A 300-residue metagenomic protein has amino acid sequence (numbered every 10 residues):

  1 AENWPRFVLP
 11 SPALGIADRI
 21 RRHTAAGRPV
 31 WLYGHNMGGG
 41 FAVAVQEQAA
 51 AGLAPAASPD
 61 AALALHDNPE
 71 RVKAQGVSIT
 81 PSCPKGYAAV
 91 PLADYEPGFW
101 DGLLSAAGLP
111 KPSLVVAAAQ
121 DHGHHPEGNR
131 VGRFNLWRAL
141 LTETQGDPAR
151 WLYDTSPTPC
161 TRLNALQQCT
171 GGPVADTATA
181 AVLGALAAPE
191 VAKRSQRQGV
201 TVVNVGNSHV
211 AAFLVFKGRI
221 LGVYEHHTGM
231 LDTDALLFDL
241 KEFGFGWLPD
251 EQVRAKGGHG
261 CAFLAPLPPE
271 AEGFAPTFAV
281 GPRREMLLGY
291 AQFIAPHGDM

Functional and structural regions predicted by a protein language model:
A1, S195-K217: Gly/Thr-rich phosphate-binding beta-strand-loop-beta motif of the actin/hexokinase/Hsp70
E2-V200, H226-T233, G246, V253-M300: Nucleotide/phosphate-binding catalytic cleft detector across ATP-hydrolyzing and phosphate-transferring enzymes
P112, H209, R219-L221, F274: A broad structural signal for short, well-ordered beta-strand segments within beta-sheet-rich domains
F213-F245, Q252: A beta-strand-loop signature enriched in Asp, Gly, Thr, and Trp that corresponds to the sialidase/neuraminidase Asp-box
